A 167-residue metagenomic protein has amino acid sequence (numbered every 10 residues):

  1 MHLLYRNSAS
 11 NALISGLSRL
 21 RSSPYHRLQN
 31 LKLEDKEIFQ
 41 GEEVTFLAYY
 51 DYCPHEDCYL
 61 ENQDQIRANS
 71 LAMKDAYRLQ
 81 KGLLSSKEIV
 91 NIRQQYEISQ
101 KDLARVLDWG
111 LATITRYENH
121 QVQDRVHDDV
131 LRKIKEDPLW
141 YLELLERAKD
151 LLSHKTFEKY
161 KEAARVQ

Functional and structural regions predicted by a protein language model:
M1-K74: N-terminal cysteine/histidine-rich coordination modules
C53-D57, Y77-R78, W140-Y141, K155-E158: Glycine-rich loops and low-complexity Gly/Arg-rich segments that provide flexible linkers or classic glycine-based
E61-D128: Extended interfacial segments that mediate partner engagement and assembly in macromolecular machines
S85, D124, E136-D137, S153: Helix N-terminus capping/helix-initiation residues
I92, I134, A163: Residues that form generic nucleotide/phosphate-binding pockets
V126-L144: DNA major-groove recognition helix of helix-turn-helix/homeodomain DNA-binding modules
R147-Q167: Helix-turn-helix/homeodomain-like alpha-helical modules used for DNA recognition and transcription-factor dimerization
